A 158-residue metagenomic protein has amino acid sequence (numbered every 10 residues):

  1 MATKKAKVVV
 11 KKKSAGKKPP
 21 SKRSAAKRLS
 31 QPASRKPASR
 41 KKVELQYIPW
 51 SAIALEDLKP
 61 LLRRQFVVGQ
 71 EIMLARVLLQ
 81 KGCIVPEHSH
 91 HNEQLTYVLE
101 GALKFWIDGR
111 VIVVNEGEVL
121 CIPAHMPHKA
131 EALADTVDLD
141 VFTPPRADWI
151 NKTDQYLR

Functional and structural regions predicted by a protein language model:
A2-E71, D154-R158: A short, N-terminal "cap"/entry segment at the start of jelly-roll beta-barrel domains of the cupin/DSBH fold
I48-A52, M73, E131-R158: Double-stranded beta-helix
P60, A75-S89: Conserved short histidine dyad/triad with adjacent acidic residue
L78-Q80, H90-F105: Short, conserved beta-strand element in jelly-roll/cupin
E87, F105-W106, I122, P127-L133 (+1 more regions): Short beta-strand His + acidic residue motifs that chelate non-heme Fe in jelly-roll/DSBH and cupin folds
L95, A102-K104, V111, P127 (+1 more regions): Structural motif
L99-E100, N115-E116, A134: A cytosolic small-molecule/anion-sensing beta-strand core signal
G109-A124: Short acidic-glycine-tyrosine-enriched beta hairpin
